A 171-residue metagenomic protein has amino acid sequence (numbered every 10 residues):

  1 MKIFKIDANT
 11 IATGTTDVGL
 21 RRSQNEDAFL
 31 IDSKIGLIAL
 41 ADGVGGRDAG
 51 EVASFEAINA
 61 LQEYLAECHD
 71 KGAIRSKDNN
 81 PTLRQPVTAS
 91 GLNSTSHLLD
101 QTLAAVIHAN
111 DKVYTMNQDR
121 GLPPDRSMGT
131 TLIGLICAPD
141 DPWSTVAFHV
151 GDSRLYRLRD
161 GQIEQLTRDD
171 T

Functional and structural regions predicted by a protein language model:
M1-T171: PP2C/PPM-type serine/threonine phosphatase catalytic domain
